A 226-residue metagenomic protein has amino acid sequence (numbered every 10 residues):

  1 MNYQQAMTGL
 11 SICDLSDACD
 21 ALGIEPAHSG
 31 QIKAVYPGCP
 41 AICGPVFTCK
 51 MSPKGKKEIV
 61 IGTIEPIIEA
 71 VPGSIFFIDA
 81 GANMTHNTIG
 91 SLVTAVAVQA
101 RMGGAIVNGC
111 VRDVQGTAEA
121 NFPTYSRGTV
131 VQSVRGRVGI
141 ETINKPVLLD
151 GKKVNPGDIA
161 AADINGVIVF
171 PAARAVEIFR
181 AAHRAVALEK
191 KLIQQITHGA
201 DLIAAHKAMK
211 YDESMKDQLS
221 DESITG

Functional and structural regions predicted by a protein language model:
M1-G62, I75, L188-K190, Q194-L202 (+1 more regions): Intrinsically disordered, low-complexity regions enriched in acidic/Ser/Thr/Pro/Gln residues
A27-Q31, K50, F77-D79, A105-G109 (+2 more regions): General beta-strand structural signal in soluble alpha/beta enzymes
P66-G109: Extracellular/luminal Protease-associated
V107-N108, V114-A162: A contiguous pocket-lining binding segment that forms or flanks enzyme active sites
A162-T197: A hydrophobic, small-residue-rich beta->alpha segment in the mid-to-C-terminal subdomain of diverse proteins
L202-G226: C-terminal alpha-helical cap/extension of soluble enzyme domains
